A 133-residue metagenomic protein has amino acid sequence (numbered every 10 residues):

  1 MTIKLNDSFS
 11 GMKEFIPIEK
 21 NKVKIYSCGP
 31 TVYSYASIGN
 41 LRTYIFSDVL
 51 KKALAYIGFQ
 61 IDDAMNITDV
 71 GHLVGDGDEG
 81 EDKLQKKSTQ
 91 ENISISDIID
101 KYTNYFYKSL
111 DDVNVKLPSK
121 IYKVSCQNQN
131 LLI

Functional and structural regions predicted by a protein language model:
M1-I133: NTP-dependent nucleotidyl-transfer catalytic core
